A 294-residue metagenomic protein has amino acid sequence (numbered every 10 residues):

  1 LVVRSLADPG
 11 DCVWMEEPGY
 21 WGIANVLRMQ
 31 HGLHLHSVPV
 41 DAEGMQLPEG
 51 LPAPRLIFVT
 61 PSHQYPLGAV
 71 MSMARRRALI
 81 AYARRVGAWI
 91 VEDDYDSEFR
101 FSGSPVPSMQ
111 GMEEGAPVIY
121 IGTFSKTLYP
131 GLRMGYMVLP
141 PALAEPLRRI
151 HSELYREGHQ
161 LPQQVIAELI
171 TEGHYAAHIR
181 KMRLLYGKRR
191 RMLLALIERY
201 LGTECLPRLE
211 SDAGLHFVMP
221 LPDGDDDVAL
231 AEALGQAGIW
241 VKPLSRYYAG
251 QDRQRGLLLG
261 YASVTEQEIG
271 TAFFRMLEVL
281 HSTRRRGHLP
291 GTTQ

Functional and structural regions predicted by a protein language model:
L1-V86, E98-F99, S104-G115, Y186 (+3 more regions): Conserved core of the PLP fold type I
W14, G103, P107-S108, R148 (+2 more regions): Catalytic cores of nucleotide-enabled group-transfer and carboxylate-activating enzymes in metabolic and assembly-line
M15, S37, E92, I166 (+1 more regions): Hydrophobic residues in well-ordered beta-strands that form the structural core
H34-H36, W89, P117, L206-P207 (+1 more regions): Conserved beta-strand segments of alpha/beta enzyme cores
E114-L184: Conserved core segment of the aminotransferase class I/II
L139, V218-D223, V241-H281: Conserved PLP-binding active-site segment of the aspartate aminotransferase-like
L184-L194, L206-P220, D227-E232: Conserved glycine-rich beta-strand-loop-beta hairpin in the small C-terminal domain of fold type I
